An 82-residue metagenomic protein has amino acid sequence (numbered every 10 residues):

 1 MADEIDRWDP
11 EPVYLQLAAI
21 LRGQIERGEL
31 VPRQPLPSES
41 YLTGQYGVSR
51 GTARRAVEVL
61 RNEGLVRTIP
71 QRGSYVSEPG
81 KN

Functional and structural regions predicted by a protein language model:
M1-V48, R55-E58, N62-R67, E78-N82: Extreme N-terminal segment that seeds HTH/winged-HTH DNA-binding domains in transcriptional regulators
R72-E78: Minor-groove-contacting beta-hairpin "wing" of winged helix-turn-helix DNA-binding domains
